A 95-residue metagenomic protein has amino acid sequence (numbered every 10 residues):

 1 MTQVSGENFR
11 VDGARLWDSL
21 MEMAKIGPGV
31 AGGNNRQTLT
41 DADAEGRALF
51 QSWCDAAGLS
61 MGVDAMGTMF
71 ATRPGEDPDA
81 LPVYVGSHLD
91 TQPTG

Functional and structural regions predicted by a protein language model:
T2-T40: N-terminal capping segment at the start of a domain
S19, G67, L81-V83: A generic secondary-structure signal marking the coil-to-beta-strand transition
G29-P74: A non-catalytic alpha/beta surface segment that caps or lines the substrate-entry region of metallo-dependent hydrolase
Q51, D55, T72-G95: Active-site metal-coordination/substrate-binding segment of hydrolases, especially metallo-dependent peptidases
